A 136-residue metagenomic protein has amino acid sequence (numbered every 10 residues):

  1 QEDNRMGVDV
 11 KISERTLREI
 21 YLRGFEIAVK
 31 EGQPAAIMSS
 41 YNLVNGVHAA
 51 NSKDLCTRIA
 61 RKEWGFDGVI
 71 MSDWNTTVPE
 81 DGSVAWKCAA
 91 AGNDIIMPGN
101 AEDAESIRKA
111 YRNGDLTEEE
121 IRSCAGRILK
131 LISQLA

Functional and structural regions predicted by a protein language model:
Q1-A136: Glycoside hydrolase catalytic-domain context in secreted enzymes
